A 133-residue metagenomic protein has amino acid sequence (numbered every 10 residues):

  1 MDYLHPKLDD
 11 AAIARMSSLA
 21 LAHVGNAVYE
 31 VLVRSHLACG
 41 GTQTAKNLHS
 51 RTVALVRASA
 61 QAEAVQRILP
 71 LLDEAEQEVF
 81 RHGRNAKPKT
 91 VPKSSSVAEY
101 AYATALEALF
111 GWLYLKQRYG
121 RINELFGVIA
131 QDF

Functional and structural regions predicted by a protein language model:
M1-F133: Double-stranded RNA-binding/processing signature
